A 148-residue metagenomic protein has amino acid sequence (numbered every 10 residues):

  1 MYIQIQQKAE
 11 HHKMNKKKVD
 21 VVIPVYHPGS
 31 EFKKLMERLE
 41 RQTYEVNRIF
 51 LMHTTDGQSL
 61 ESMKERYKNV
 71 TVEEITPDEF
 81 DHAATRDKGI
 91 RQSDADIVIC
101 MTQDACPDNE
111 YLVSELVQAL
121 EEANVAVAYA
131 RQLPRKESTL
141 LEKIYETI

Functional and structural regions predicted by a protein language model:
K18-D20, R48: Cell-envelope/extracellular polymer assembly enzymes that use nucleotide-activated donors
P28-R41: Short, well-formed alpha-helical segments that are part of the catalytic scaffolds of diverse glycosyltransferases
V46-D56, E73-I75: Short beta-strand/loop segment that forms part of the nucleotide-sugar
M52-E61, A105-C106: A conserved acidic beta->alpha catalytic loop
I75, M101-Q103: Catalytic metal- and UDP-sugar-binding loop of GT-A-like glycosyltransferases, i.e., residues flanking the conserved
T76-S93: Glycine-rich, basic loop-to-helix element that forms the pyrophosphate-binding segment of sugar-nucleotide handling
V98: Short aromatic/hydrophobic "clamp" motif used to bind/position activated sugar donors
E110-E142: Conserved donor NDP-sugar-binding/catalytic core segment of glycosyltransferases
